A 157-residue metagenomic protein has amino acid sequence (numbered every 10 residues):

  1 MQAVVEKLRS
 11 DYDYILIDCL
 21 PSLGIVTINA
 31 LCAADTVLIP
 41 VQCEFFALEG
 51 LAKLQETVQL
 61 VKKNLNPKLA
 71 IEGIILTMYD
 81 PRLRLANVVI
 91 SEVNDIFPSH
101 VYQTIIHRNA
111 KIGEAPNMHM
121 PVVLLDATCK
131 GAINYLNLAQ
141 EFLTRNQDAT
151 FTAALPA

Functional and structural regions predicted by a protein language model:
A3-A110: Conserved catalytic-core segment of NTP-binding enzymes
K63, R108, D126-A127, N137-A139 (+1 more regions): Short, intrinsically disordered/low-complexity patches at protein termini and at juxtamembrane boundaries
L65, L85, H119-V123, Q140 (+1 more regions): A general structural signal for short secondary-structure boundary/capping elements
E92, N137, F142-A157: P-loop NTP-binding site
H107, G113, V123: Nucleotide phosphate-binding site architecture
P116-N137: C-terminal boundary of histidine-terminating zinc-finger modules
